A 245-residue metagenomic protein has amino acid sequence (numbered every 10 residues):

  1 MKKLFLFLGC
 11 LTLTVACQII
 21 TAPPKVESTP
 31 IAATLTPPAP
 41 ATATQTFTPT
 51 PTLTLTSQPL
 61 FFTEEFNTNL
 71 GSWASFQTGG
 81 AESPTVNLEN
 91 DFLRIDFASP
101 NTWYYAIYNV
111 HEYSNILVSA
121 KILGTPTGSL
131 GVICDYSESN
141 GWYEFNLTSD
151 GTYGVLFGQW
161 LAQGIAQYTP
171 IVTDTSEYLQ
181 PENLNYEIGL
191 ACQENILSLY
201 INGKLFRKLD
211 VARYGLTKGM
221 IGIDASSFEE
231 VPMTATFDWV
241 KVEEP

Functional and structural regions predicted by a protein language model:
C17-T63, P245: Ser/Thr-rich, Proline-interspersed low-complexity disordered segments
F62-E82: Short, tryptophan-glycine- and acidic/Ser/Thr-enriched carbohydrate-recognition patches
F66, D238-V242: Extracellular beta-strand elements of beta-rich domains used for carbohydrate recognition/degradation or cell-matrix
S83-T102, D224: Short carbohydrate-recognition loop motifs
F97-A162: Secretory/extracellular carbohydrate-interaction modules and structurally similar beta-sandwich "look-alikes"
L184-S198: Localized edge beta-strand/strand-to-loop motifs within extracellular or lumenal beta-rich domains
Y200-K204: Short strand-turn-strand beta-turns centered on an Asx-Gly dipeptide
L209-T236: Flexible glycan-contacting loops in extracellular carbohydrate-active proteins
